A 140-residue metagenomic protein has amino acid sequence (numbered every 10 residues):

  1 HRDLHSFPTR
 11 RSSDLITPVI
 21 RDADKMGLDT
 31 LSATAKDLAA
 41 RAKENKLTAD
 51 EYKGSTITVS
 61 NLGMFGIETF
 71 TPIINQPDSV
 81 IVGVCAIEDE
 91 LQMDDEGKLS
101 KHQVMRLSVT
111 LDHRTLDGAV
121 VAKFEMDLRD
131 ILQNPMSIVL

Functional and structural regions predicted by a protein language model:
H1-H5: Short, exposed "boundary/linker" segments that immediately precede the start of a downstream structural module
F7-L140: C-terminal catalytic/motor cores of large multi-domain enzyme assemblies
